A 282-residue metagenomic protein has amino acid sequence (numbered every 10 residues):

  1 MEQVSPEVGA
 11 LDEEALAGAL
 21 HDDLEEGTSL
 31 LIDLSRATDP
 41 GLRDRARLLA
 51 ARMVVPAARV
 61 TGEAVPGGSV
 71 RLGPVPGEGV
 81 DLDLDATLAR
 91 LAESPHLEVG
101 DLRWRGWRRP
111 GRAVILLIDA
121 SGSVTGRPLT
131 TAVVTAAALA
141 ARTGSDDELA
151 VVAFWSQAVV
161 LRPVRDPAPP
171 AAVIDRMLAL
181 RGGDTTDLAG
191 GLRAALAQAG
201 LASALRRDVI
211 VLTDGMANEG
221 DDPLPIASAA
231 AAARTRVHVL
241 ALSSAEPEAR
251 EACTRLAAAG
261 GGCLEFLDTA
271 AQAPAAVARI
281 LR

Functional and structural regions predicted by a protein language model:
M1-G111: Acidic/polar low-complexity segments with low predicted structural confidence
V80, L84, A113, P128 (+5 more regions): Helical mechanochemical/support elements of P-loop NTPase systems and associated helical scaffolds
R108-P167, L188-L192, R207-L212: Von Willebrand factor
A138-R142, A194-L201, A229: A generic secondary-structure signal
V159, R165, P170-R207, A217-D221 (+1 more regions): Von Willebrand factor
G215-A259, E265-L267: VWA/integrin I-like adhesion module and closely mimicked acidic/polar interface patches used
L256-R282: C-terminal helix of von Willebrand factor
